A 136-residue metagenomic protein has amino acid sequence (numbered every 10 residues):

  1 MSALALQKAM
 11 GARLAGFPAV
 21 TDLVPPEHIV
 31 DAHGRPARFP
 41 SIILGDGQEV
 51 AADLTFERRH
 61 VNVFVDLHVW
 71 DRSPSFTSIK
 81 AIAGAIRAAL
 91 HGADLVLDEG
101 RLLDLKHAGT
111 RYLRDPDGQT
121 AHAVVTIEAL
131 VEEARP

Functional and structural regions predicted by a protein language model:
M1-T55, A93-D98, P136: Small/polar-rich, solvent-exposed N-terminal microdomains that initiate assembly or binding
E27, I42, V65, L105 (+1 more regions): A broad, low-specificity signal marking well-ordered, structured residues that form hydrophobic/aromatic
E49-A51, R72, Y112-L113: Short beta-turn/strand-loop junction motif enriched in small, turn-promoting residues
R58-P74, I86, A121-E132: Oligomerization/assembly interface segments of phage tail-like spikes and tubes
P74-K80: Short, conserved charged micro-motifs
A83: Short amphipathic alpha-helical/adjacent loop interface patches that line ligand and macromolecule-binding sites
A88-P136: Acidic-leaning, charged glycine-interspersed low-complexity segments
